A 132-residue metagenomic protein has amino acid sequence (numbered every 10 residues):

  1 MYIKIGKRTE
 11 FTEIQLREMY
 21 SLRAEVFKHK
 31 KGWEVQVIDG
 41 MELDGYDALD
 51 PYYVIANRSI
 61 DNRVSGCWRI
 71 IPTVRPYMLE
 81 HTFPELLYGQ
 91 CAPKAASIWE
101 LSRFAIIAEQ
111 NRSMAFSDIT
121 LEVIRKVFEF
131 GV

Functional and structural regions predicted by a protein language model:
M1-G45, I55: Short amphipathic alpha-helix that is part of the acyltransferase structural core
E25, V74-P76, I107: Short loop/turn segments at secondary-structure transitions that flank enzyme active sites
H29, R58-N62, E129-V132: Secondary-structure boundary elements
D44-I55, R75-M78: A short helix-loop-beta-strand connector motif used in the catalytic cores of GNAT acetyltransferases and, in some
L49-P51, S65, K94-W99: Short connector loops at helix/strand junctions that flank enzyme active sites, especially segments positioning acidic
V54-A56, R69, K126-F128: Short, hydrophobic/aromatic-rich beta-strand segments within well-structured domains
R58-C91: Short, His- and charge-rich active-site/binding loops that engage polyanionic ligands
M78, P84-V132: Acyl-donor binding region in acyl/amide transferases
